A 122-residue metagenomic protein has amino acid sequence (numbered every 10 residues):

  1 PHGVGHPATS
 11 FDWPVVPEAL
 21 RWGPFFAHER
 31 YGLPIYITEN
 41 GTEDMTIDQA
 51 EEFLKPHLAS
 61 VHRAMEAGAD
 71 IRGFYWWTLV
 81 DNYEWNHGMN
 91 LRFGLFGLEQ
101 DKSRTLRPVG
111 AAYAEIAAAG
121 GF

Functional and structural regions predicted by a protein language model:
P1-F122: Non-catalytic scaffold segments within catalytic domains of secreted glycoside hydrolases
